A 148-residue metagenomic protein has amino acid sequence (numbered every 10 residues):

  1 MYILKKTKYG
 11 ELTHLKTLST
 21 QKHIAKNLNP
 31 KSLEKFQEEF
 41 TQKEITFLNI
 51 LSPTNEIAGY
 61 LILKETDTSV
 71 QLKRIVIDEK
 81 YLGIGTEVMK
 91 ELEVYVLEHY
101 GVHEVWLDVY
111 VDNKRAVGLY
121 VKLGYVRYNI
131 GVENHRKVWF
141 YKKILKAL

Functional and structural regions predicted by a protein language model:
Y2-K80, Y95, G131-V132: Acetyl-CoA-dependent GNAT
S19, K90-V94, L145-L148: Glyoxalase I/VOC metalloenzyme domain signal
I45, G101-V102: Short, high-confidence coil segments that cap the C-terminus of an alpha-helix and link into the following beta-strand
T66, H103-W106, Y110-V117, K122-L123 (+1 more regions): C-terminal "cap" of GNAT-fold acetyltransferases
I77, L82-Y95, G118-K122: Conserved acetyl-CoA-binding loop-helix of GNAT-fold acetyltransferases
